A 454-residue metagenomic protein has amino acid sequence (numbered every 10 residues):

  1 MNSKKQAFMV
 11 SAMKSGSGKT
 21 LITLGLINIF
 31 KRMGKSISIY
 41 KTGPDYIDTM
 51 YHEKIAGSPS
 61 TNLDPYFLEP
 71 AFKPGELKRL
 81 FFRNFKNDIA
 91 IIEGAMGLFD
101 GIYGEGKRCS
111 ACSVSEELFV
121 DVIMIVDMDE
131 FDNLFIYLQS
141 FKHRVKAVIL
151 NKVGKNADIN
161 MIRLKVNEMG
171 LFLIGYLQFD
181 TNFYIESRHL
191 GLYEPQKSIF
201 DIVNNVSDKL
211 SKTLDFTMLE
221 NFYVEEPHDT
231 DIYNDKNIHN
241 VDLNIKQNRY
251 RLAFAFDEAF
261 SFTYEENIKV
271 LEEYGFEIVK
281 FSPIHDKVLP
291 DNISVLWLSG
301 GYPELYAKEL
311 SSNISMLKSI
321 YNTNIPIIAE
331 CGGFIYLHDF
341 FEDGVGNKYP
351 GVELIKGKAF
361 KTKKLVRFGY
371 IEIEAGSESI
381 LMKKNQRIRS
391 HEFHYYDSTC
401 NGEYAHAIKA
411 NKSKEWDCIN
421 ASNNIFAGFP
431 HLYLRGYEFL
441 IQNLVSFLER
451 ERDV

Functional and structural regions predicted by a protein language model:
N2-L21, I27-L118, V126-R144, N156-N160: ATP-dependent carboxylate-amine ligase catalytic core
M9, I91-E93, I123-I125, I149 (+3 more regions): Structural motif
E53, I245-Q247, F260-V270, E277-V279 (+2 more regions): C-terminal and late-domain segments of enzyme folds
V120, L171, N322-P326: A short helix->loop->beta-strand "cap" motif at the edges of active sites that frequently abuts
D129-N240: Internal gly/pro-rich beta-alpha loop/helix module that stabilizes soluble enzyme cofactors or their anionic handles
L192-N248, F256-F260, A421-V454: Acyltransferase
N240-N322: Phosphate-binding active sites in nucleotide-utilizing proteins
P303-S379: Cysteine-nucleophile active-site neighborhood
